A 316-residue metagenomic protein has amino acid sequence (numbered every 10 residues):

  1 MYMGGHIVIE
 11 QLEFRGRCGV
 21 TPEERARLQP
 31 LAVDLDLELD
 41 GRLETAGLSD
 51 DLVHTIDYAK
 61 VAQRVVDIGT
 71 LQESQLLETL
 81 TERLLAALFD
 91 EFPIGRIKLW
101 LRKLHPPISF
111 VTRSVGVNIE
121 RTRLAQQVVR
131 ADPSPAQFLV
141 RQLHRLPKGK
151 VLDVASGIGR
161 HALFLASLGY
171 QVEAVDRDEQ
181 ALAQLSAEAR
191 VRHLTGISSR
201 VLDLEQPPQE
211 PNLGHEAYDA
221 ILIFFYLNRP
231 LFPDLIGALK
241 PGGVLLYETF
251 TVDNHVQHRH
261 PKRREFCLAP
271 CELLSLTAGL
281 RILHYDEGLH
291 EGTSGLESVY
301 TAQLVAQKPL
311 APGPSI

Functional and structural regions predicted by a protein language model:
M1-A131, R141, V154: N-terminal, polar/charged subdomain of small-to-medium soluble alpha/beta proteins
K148-G157: Conserved class I S-adenosyl-L-methionine
Q171-D176: Conserved SAM-binding motif I beta-strand of class I
D178-Q180: Conserved SAM/SAH-binding beta-strand->alpha-helix loop
H193-Q206: Conserved SAM-binding strand-loop segment of SAM-dependent methyltransferases
E210-A220: A short acidic, Gly/Pro-enriched loop at the edge of an enzyme's catalytic core that lines a small-molecule cofactor
G243-N254: Conserved beta-strand signature within the Rossmann-like core of class I S-adenosyl-L-methionine
H290-I316: Core SAM-dependent methyltransferase catalytic element
